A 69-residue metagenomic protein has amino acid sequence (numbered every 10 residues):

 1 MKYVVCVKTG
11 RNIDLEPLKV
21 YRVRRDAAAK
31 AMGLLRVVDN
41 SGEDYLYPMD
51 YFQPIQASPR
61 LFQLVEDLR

Functional and structural regions predicted by a protein language model:
M1-K8, L64: SH3-family beta-barrel domains
V5-M49: Basic/aromatic-rich interaction segments and small domains that mediate binding to polyanionic partners
Y47-R69: C-terminal structural segments of small proteins and small subunits
